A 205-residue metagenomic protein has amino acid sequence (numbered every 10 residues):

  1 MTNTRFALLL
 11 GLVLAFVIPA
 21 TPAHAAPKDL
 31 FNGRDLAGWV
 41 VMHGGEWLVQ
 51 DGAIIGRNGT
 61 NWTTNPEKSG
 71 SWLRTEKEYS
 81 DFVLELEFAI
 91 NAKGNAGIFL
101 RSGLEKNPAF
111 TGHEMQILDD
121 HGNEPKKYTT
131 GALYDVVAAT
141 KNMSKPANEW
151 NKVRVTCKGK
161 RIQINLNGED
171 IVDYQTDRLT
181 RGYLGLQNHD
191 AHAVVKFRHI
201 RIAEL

Functional and structural regions predicted by a protein language model:
M1-R5: Positively charged n-region of N-terminal signal peptides that target proteins for export
A7-P19: Bacterial N-terminal signal peptides
A23-L205: Carbohydrate-interacting regions of secretory-pathway proteins
